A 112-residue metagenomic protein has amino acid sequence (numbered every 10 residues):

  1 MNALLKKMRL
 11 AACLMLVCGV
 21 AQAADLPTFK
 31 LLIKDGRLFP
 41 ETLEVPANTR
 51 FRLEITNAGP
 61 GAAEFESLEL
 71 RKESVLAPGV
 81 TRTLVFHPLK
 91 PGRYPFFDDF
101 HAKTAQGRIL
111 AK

Functional and structural regions predicted by a protein language model:
N2-A12: Bacterial N-terminal signal peptides that target proteins for export
A11-G19: Bacterial N-terminal signal peptides
A24-K30, L76-K112: Extracellular/periplasmic metallocenter environments
D25-N48: N-terminal edge beta-strand
I33, I55, S67-E69, F86 (+1 more regions): Residue-level recognition of conserved beta-strand positions in structured domain cores
R37-F39, E69-R71, R82: Short structured motifs
E41-G61, T81-L89, P95-F97: Beta-strand cores of secreted/periplasmic/IMS beta-sandwich domains, seen most often in copper-related folds
A58-P78, G107-R108: Histidine- and aromatic-enriched segments that form or immediately flank copper-ligand environments
